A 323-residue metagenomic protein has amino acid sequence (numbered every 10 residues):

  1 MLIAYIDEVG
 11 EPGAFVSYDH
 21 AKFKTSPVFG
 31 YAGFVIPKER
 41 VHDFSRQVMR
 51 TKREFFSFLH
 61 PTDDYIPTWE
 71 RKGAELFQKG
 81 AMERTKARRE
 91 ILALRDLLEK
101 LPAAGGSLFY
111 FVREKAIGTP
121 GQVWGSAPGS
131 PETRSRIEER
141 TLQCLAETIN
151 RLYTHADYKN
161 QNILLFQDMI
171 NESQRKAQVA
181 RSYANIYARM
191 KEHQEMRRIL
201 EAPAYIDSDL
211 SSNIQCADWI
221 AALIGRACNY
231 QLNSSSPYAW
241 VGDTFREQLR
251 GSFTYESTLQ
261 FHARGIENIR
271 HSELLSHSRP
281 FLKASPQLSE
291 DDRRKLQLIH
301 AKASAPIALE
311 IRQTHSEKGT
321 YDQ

Functional and structural regions predicted by a protein language model:
M1-Q323: Phosphate-ester processing/binding pockets and catalytic centers
